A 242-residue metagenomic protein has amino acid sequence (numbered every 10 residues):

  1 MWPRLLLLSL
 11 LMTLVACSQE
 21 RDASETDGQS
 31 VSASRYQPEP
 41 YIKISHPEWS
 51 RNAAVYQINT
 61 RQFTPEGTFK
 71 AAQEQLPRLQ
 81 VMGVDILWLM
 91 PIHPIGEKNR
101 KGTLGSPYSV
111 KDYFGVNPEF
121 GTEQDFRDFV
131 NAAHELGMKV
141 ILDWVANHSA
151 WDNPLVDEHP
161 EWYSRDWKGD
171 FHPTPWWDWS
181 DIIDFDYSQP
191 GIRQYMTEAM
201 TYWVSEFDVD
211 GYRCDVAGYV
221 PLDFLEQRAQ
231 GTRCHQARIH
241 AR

Functional and structural regions predicted by a protein language model:
W2-L8: Sec-dependent signal peptide recognition, specifically the positively charged N-region followed immediately by
L14-A16: C-terminal motif of bacterial Sec signal peptides marking the signal peptidase cleavage site
S18-E25: Bacterial lipoprotein signal-peptidase II cleavage site
D27-S32: Compositionally biased, proline/threonine/alanine/serine-rich low-complexity intrinsically disordered stretches
R35-A54, R61-K70, E74-D85, P91-F207 (+2 more regions): Substrate-binding/active-site clefts of carbohydrate-active enzymes
I141, G211-A217, A241: Short catalytic-loop micro-motif centered on adjacent basic/acidic residues
P221-L225: Short, well-ordered alpha-helical microsegments
